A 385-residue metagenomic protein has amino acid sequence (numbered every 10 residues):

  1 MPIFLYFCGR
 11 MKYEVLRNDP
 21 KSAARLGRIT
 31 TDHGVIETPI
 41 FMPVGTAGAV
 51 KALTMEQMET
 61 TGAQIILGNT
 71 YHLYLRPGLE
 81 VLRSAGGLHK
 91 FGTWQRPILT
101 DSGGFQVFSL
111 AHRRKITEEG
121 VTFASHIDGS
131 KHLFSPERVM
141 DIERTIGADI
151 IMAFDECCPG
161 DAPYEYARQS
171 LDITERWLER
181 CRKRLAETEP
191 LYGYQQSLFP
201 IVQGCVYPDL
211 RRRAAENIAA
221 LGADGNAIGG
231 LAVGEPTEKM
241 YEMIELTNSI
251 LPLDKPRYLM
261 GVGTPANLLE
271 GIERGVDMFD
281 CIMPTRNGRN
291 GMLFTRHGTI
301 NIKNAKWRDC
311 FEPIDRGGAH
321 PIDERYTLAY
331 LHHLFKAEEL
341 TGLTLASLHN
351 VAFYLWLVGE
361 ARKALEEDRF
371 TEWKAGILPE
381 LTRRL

Functional and structural regions predicted by a protein language model:
I3-F7: Short, positively charged and aromatic/hydrophobic N-terminal segments
M11-L191, A305-R308: Non-catalytic, usually N-terminal nucleic-acid engagement modules in DNA/RNA processing proteins
M11-R28, I36-I40, K51-A52, D155-D161 (+1 more regions): C-terminal extensions of enzymes
G34, I66, D101, E143 (+5 more regions): Conserved, mostly hydrophobic/aromatic
R138, I142, I146, Q169-R180 (+5 more regions): A non-catalytic, amphipathic alpha-helix used as a structural packing/dimerization or gating element in enzyme scaffolds
A148, E179, K183-A186, S249-P252 (+3 more regions): Generic secondary-structure signature for well-ordered alpha-helical cores
G160-P163, R168, G225-L231, L340-L343: Glycine- and acidic
D172-E175, R184, T188, G193-I314: Glycine-rich phosphate/ribose-binding loops and adjacent secondary-structure elements that form binding surfaces
